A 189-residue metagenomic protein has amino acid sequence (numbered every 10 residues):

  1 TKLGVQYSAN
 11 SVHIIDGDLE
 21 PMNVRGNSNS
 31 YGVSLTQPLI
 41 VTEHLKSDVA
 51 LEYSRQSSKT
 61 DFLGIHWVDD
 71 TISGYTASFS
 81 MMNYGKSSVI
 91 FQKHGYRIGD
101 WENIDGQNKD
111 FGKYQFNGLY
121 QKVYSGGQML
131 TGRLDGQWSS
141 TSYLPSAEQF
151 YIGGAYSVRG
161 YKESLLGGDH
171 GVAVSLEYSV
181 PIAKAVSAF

Functional and structural regions predicted by a protein language model:
T1-Y84: Gram-negative/organellar outer-membrane beta-barrel architecture
K59-F189: C-terminal outer-membrane beta-barrel translocator/porin domains of Gram-negative envelope proteins and their
